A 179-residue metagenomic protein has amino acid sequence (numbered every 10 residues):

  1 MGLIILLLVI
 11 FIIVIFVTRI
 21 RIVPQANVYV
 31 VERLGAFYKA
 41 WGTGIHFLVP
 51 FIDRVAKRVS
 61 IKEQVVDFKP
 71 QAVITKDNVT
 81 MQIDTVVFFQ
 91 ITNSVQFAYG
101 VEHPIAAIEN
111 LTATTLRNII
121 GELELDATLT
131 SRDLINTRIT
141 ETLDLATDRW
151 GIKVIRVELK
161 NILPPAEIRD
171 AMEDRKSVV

Functional and structural regions predicted by a protein language model:
M1-I20: Single-pass alpha-helical transmembrane signal-anchor segments
V23, V31-A36, A40, H46-E167 (+1 more regions): Amphipathic, interface-forming alpha-helical segments with heptad-repeat character
R175: Short pre-catalytic strand/loop immediately N-terminal to key active-site residues, enriched for Gly-Thr
V178-V179: Conserved small/polar residues in nucleotide/adenosyl-binding loops
